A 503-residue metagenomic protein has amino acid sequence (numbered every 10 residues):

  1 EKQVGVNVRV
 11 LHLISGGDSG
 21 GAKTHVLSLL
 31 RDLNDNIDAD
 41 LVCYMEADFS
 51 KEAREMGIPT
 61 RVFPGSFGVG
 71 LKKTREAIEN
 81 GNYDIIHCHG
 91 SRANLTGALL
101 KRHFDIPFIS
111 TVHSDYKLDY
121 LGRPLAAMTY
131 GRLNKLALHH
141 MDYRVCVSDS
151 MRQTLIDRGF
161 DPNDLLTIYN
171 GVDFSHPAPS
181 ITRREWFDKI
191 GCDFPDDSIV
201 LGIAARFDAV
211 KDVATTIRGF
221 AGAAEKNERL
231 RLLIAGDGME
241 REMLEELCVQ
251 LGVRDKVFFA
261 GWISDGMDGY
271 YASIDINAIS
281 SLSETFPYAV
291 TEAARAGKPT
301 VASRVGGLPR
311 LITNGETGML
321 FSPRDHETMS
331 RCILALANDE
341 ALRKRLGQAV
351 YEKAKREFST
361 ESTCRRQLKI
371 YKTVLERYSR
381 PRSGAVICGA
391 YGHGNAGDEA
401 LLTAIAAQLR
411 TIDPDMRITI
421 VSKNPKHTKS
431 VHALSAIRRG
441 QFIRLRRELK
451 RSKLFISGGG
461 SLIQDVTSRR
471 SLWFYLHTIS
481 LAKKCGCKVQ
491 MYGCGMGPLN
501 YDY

Functional and structural regions predicted by a protein language model:
H12-G68, M151-T154, M239, M416-H432: N-terminal strand-loop element at the rim of the active site of nucleotide-sugar-dependent glycosyltransferases
G20-R31, I199, I203-G222, L232 (+4 more regions): A conserved mid-protein helix/loop that constitutes part of the nucleotide-sugar donor-binding site
I78, W262-I263, G269-I274: Short alpha-helical donor nucleotide-sugar binding micro-motif in glycosyltransferases
C88-N94, V112: Short His-centered aromatic/hydrophobic patch
S150, G171: Carbohydrate-associated surface elements
L282: Aromatic "clamp/platform" in nucleotide-sugar-dependent glycosyltransferases that forms part of the donor/acceptor
P299-A302: Short hydrophobic beta-strand element within catalytic cores of glycosyltransferases and related nucleotide-activated
N314-G315, M319-H326, A335-E340: Conserved acidic donor-binding segment of nucleotide-sugar-dependent glycosyltransferases
